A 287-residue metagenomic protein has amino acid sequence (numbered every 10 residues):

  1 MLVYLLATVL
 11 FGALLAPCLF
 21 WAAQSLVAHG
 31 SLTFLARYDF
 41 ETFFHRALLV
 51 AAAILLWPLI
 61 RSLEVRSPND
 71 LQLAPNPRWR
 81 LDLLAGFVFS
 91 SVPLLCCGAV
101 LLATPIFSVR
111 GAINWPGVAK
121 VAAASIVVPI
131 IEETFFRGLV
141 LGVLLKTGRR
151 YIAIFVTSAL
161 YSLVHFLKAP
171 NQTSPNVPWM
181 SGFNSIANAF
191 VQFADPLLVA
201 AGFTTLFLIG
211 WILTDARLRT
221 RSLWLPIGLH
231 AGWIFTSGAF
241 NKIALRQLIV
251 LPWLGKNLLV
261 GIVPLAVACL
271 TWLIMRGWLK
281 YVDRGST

Functional and structural regions predicted by a protein language model:
M1-L81, A85, S91, L95-F107 (+8 more regions): N-terminal, membrane-interfacial amphipathic/helix-forming hydrophobic leader that caps and precedes the first
L71, E133, P226-I227: Alpha-helix N-cap/helix-start motif at helix boundaries, enriched for small hydrophobics
Q72-N76, V109-G117, K146-G148: Helix-boundary and loop/linker segments of multi-pass membrane transporters
L83, F87, S91, A122 (+8 more regions): Residue-level signature of the transmembrane alpha-helical core of multi-pass small-molecule transporters
L102-F135, L139-V140: Hydrophobic alpha-helical segments and helix pairs
G111-A122, A187-T204: Juxtamembrane helix-entry segments on the extracytoplasmic side of multipass membrane proteins
P129-G148, V191-L213: Cytoplasmic juxtamembrane interface segments
I131-S181, D215-S222: Membrane-interface helix/loop boundary segments of multi-pass membrane proteins
